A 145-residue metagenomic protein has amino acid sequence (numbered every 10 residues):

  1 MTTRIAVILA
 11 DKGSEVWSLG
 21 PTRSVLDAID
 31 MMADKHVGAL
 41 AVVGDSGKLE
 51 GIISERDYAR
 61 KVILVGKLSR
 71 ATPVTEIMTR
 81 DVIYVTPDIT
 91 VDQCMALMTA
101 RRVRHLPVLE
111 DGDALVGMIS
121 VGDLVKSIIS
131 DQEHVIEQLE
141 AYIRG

Functional and structural regions predicted by a protein language model:
M1-G145: Tandem CBS (Cystathionine beta-synthase) repeat/Bateman regulatory domains
